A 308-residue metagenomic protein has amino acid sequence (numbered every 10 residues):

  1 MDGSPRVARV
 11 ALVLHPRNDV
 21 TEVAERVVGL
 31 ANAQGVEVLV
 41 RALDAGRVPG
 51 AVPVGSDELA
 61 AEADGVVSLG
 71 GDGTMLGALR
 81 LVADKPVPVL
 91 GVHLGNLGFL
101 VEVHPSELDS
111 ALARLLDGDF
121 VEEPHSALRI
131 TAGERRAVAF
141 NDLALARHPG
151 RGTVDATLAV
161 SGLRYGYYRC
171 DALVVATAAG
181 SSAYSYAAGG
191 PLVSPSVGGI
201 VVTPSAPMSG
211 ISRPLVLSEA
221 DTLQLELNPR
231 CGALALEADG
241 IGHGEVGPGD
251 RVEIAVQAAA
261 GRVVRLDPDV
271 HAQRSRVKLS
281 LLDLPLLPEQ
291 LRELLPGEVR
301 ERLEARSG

Functional and structural regions predicted by a protein language model:
M1-G65, L69, S106-V121, A132-R136: ATP/NTP phosphate-donor binding region
H15, V67, G71, H93 (+2 more regions): A residue-level signal for conserved active-site and pocket-lining positions in enzyme catalytic cores
V20-V23, G73-L79, A127, S182-Y186: Short glycine/serine/threonine-rich phosphate/pyrophosphate-binding segments that cradle anionic phosphate groups
R26-A31, A83-D84, G189-V193, E219 (+2 more regions): Short, solvent-exposed amphipathic alpha-helical segments in soluble enzyme and RNA/protein-processing domains
E37, P86-P88: Proline-centered loop/turn at the N-terminus of a beta-strand
G95-A172: Catalytic core of DAGKc-family lipid kinases
A137, L145, S161-R164, R213-G308: ATP/nucleoside-binding phosphotransfer catalytic cores, i.e., glycine-rich phosphate-binding loops
T153, L163, Y167-I211: Gly/Ser/Thr-rich active-site loops/lids in small-molecule metabolic enzymes that frequently grip phosphoryl groups
